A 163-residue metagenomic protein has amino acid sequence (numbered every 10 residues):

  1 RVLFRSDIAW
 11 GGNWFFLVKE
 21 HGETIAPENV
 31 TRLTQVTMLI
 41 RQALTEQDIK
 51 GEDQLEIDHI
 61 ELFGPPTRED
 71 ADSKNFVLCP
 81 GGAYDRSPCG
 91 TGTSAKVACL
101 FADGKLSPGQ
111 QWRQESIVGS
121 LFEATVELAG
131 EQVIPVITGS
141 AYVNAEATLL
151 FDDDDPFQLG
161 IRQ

Functional and structural regions predicted by a protein language model:
R1-Q163: Active-site proximal loop and beta-alpha junction motif in alpha/beta enzyme cores
